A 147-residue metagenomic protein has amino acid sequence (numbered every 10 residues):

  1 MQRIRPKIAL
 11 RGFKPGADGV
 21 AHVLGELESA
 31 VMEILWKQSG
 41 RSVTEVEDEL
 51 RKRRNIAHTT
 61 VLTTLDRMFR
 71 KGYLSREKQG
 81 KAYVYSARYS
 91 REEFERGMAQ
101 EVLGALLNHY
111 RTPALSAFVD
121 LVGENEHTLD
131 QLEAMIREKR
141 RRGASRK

Functional and structural regions predicted by a protein language model:
Q2-E33: Short alpha-helical segments that sit at the start of domains
L24-L27, Q79-M98: Short, cationic-aromatic polyanion-contact patches
R41-E49: Short acidic, hydrophobic short linear motifs in intrinsically disordered regions
D48-I56: Short helix-coil junctions and helix-kink-helix linkers
L62-D66: Short, hydrophobic-biased segments on the C-terminal half of alpha helices that form "recognition helices"
G72: Glycine-centered, phosphate/nucleic-acid-interacting loop/turn motifs that mediate DNA/RNA or nucleotide
R76: Short beta-strand "wing" residues that participate in macromolecule-binding interfaces
G97-R142: Amphipathic alpha-helical dimerization/coiled-coil segments that flank or bridge DNA-binding/regulatory modules
